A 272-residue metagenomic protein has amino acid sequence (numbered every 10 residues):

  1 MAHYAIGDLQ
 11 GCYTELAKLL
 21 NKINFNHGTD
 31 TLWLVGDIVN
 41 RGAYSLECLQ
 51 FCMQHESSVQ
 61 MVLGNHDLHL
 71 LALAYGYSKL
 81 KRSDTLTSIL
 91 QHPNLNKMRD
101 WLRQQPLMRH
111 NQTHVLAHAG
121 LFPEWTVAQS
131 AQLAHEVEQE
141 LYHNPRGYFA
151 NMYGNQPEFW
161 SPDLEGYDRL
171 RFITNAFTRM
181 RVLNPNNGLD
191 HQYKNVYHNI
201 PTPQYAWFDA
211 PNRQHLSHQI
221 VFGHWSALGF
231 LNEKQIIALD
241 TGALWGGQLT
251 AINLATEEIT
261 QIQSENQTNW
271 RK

Functional and structural regions predicted by a protein language model:
M1-H55, L68: N-terminal active-site segment of His-dependent metallophosphoesterases
A2-Q10, H114-G120, A238-L239: Active-site-proximal beta-strand elements of phosphoester/diester hydrolases
A5, L34, M61-V62, V115 (+2 more regions): Residue-level marker for buried hydrophobic side chains located in beta-strands that build the well-ordered beta-sheet
D8, D37, C52, G64-N65 (+5 more regions): Divalent metal-coordination and catalytic microenvironments
Q10-T14, N40-G42, H66-A72, P123-E124 (+2 more regions): Active-site environment of divalent metal-dependent phosphoester hydrolases
I23-G28, N111, Q214-L216: Glycine-rich phosphate-binding loop signature in dinucleotide/nucleotide-binding domains
L46-L49, Q54-D168: Active-site neighborhood of divalent metal-dependent phosphoester bond hydrolases
A131-K272: Acidic, His/Gly-rich catalytic cores of divalent-metal-dependent hydrolytic chemistry
